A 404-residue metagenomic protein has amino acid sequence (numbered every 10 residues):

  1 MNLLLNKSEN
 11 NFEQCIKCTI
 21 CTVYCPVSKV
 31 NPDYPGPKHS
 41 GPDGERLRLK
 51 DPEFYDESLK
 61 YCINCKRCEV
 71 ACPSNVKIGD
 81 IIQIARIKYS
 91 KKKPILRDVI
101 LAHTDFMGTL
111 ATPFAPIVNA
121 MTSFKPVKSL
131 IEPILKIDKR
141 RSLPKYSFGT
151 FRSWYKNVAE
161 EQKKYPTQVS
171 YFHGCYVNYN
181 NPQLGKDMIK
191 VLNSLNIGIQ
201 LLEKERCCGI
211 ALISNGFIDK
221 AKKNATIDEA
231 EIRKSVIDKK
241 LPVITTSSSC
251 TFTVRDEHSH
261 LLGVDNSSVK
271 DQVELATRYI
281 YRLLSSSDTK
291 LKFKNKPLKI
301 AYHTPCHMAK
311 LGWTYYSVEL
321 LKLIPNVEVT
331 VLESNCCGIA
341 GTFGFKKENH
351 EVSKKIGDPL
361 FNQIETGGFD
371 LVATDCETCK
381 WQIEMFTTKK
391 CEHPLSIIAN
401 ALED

Functional and structural regions predicted by a protein language model:
M1-C21: Long, charged N-terminal interaction/targeting segments
M1-K7, D33-E53, G312-L320: Short, charged low-complexity linear segments at domain edges
L3-L5, I78-D404: Iron-sulfur cluster-binding electron-transfer modules in prokaryotic oxidoreductases
Q14-I16, I20-R48, S58-K88, T253 (+2 more regions): Iron-sulfur cluster-binding cysteine motifs and their immediate structural context in ferredoxin-like electron-transfer
L49-E53, R67, V99-H103: A ubiquitous short alpha-helical element
